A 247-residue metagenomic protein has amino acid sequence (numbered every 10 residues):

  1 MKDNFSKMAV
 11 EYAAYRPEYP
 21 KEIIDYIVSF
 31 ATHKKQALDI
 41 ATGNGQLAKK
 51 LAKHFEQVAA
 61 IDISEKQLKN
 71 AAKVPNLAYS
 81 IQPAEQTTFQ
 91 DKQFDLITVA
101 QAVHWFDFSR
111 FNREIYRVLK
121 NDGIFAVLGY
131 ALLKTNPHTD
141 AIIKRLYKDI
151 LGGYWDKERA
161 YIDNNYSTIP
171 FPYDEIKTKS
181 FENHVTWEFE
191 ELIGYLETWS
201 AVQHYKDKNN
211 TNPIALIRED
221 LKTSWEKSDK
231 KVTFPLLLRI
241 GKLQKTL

Functional and structural regions predicted by a protein language model:
M1-H33: Conserved class I S-adenosyl-L-methionine
L38, N44-Q86: Class I SAM-dependent methyltransferase SAM/SAH-binding core
L51, E114-I115: Class I S-adenosylmethionine-dependent transferase superfamily signal
E85-L96: A short acidic, Gly/Pro-enriched loop at the edge of an enzyme's catalytic core that lines a small-molecule cofactor
V99-A100, F108: A short beta-strand submotif of the Rossmann-like class I SAM-dependent methyltransferase core that lines
F106-E114: A short, conserved alpha-helix within the catalytic core of class I
Y116, K120-V185: Conserved catalytic/acceptor-binding region of the Class I
A160, N164-L247: Conserved Class I S-adenosyl-L-methionine
